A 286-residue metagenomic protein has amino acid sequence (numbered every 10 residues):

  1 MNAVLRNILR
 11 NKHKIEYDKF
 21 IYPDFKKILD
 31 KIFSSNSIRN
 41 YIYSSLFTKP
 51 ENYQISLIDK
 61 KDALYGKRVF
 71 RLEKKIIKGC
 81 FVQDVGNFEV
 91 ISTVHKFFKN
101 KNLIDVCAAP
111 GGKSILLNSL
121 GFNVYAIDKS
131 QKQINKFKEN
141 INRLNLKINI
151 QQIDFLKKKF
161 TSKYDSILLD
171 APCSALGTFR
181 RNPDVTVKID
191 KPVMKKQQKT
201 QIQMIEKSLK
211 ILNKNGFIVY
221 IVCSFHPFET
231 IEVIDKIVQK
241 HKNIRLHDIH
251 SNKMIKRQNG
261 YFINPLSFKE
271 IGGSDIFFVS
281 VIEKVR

Functional and structural regions predicted by a protein language model:
A3-L146, K158, S251-N264: Glycine-rich nucleotide cofactor-binding entry segment
K75, T186-M194, Y261-P265: Short beta-alpha connecting loops at secondary-structure transitions that line or flank enzyme active sites
F97, K163, L168, P172-S174 (+1 more regions): C-terminal catalytic and target-recognition region of SAM-dependent MTase-like enzymes, primarily methyltransferases
L103-K113, Y164-R180: Conserved proline-anchored active-site loop of SAM-dependent methyltransferases that bridges a beta-strand
G121, D170-M204, S224-E229: Mobile active-site "lid"/loop adjacent to the S-adenosyl-L-methionine
Q152: Conserved residues in the N-terminal Rossmann fold of short-chain dehydrogenase/reductase
F155-S162: Short conserved loop adjoining the S-adenosyl-L-methionine
I202-K214: A short glycine-rich, Lys/Arg-flanked "PGG" loop and its adjoining helix->strand segment in the class I
